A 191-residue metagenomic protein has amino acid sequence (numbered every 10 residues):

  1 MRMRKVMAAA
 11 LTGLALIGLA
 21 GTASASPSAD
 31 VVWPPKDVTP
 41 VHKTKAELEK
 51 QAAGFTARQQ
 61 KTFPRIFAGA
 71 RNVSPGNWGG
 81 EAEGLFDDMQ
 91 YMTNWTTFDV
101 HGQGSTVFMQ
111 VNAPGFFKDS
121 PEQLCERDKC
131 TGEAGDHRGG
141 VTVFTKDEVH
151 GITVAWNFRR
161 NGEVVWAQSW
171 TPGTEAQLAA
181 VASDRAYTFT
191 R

Functional and structural regions predicted by a protein language model:
M1-A8, I17-K36: C-terminal region of N-terminal signal peptides and the immediate post-cleavage residues of exported proteins
A15, L19, A155-F158: Hydrophobic alpha-helical membrane segments, chiefly transmembrane helices and signal peptide h-regions, characterized
S24-Q90, G173-T190: N-terminal "mature-domain start" segment
K43, D119-R191: Extracellularly exposed regions in secreted/surface proteins, prominently low-complexity, repeat-rich
I66-V149: Short, solvent-exposed recognition patches
